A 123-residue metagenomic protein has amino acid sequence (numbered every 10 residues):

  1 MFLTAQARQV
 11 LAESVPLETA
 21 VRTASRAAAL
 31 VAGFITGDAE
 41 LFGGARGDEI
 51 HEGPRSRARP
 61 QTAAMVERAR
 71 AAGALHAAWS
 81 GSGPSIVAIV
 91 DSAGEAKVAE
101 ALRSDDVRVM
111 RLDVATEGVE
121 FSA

Functional and structural regions predicted by a protein language model:
M1-G33, F42: Anionic-ligand binding region
A24, G33-A123: Glycine-rich, charge-dense phosphate/pyrophosphate-binding loop(s) and the adjacent flexible "lid"/catalytic subdomain
